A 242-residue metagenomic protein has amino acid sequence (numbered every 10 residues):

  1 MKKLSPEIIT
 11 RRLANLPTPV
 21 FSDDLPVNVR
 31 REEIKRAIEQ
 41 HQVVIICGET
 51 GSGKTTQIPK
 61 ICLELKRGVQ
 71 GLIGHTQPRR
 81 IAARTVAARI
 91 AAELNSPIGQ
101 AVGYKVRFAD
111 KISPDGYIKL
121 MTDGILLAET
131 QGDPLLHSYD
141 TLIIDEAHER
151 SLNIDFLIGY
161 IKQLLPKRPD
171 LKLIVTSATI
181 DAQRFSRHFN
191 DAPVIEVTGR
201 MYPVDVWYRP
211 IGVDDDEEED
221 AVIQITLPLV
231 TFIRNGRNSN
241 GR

Functional and structural regions predicted by a protein language model:
M1-R242: P-loop NTPase motor module signature
